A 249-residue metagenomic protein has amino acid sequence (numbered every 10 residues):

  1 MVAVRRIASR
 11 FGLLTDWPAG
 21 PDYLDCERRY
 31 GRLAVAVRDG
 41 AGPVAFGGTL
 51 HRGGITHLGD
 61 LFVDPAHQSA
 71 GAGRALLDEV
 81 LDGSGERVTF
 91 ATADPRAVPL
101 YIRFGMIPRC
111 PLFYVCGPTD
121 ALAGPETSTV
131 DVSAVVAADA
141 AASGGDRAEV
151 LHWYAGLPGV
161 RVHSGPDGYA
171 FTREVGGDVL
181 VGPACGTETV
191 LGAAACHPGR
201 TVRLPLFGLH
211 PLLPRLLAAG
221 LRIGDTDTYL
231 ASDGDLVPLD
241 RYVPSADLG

Functional and structural regions predicted by a protein language model:
M1-R10, V130-A141, V237-S245: A short, well-structured alpha-helix characteristic of acyl/acetyltransferase catalytic modules
R5-F46, A140-R161: Active-site rim helix/loop that mediates acceptor-substrate recognition in acyltransferases
V35, A41-L50, H57-F62, P166-L180: Conserved beta-strand in the GNAT
L58-G59, D82-R96, G199-G208: Conserved GNAT acetyl-CoA-binding A-motif
V63, Q68-G83, V98-R103, G186-G199 (+1 more regions): Conserved acetyl-CoA-binding loop-helix of GNAT-fold acetyltransferases
V88-F90, I107-D120, R222-G234: Conserved catalytic-core motifs of GNAT/GCN5-like acyltransferases
F104-V179: Amide-forming acyltransferase catalytic core, primarily the GNAT-like/NAT-type and related acyltransferase folds
T226-G249: C-terminal functional modules
